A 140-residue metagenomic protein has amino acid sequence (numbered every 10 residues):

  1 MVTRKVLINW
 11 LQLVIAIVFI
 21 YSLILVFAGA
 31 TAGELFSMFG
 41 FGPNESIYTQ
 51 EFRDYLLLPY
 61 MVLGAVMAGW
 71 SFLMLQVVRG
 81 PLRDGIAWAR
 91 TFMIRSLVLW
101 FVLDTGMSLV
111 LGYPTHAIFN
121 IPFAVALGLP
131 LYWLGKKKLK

Functional and structural regions predicted by a protein language model:
M1-F27: Cytosolic juxtamembrane helix and N-cap/initiation of the first transmembrane helix
I8-I15, G64, R90, I94-L97 (+1 more regions): Residues within membrane-spanning alpha-helices of integral membrane proteins, especially the hydrophobic core/packing
V18-Y60: Hydrophobic transmembrane helix segments
L63-P81: Transmembrane alpha-helical segments in integral membrane proteins
L75-V78, D104-L109, G128: Alpha-helical transmembrane segments of multipass membrane proteins
L75-V98: Cytoplasmic juxtamembrane regions at transmembrane-helix boundaries
F101-F119: Membrane-helix boundary connector in multi-pass membrane proteins
V125-K140: Membrane-water interface at the C-terminal end of transmembrane alpha helices
